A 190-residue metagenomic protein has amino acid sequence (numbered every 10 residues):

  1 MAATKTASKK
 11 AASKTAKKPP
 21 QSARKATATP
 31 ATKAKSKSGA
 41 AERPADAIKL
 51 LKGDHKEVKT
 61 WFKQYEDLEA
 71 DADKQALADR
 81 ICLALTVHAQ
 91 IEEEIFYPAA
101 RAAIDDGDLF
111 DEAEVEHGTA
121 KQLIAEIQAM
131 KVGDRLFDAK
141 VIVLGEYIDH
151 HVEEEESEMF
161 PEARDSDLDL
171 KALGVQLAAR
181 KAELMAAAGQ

Functional and structural regions predicted by a protein language model:
A2-Q190: Small-residue-biased structural context
